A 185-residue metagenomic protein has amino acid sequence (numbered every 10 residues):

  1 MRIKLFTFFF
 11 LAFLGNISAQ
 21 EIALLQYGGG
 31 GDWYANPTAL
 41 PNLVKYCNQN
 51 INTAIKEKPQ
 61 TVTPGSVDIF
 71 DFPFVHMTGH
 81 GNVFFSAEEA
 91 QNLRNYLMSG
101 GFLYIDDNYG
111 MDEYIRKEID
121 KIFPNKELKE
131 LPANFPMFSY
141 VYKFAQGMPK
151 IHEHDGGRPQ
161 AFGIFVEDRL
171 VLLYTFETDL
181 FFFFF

Functional and structural regions predicted by a protein language model:
I3-G15: Sec-dependent N-terminal signal peptides
S18-F74, T78-G81, D179-L180, F184-F185: Aromatic-Pro/Gly-enriched surface loop or interdomain linker that acts as a lid/target-recognition segment
Q20-E21, Q26-G30, T38-A39, D112-F185: An acidic, glycine-rich "communication" segment
I22, F74-E113: Short alpha-beta junction capping motif
T38-N42, Y46, E88, N92 (+1 more regions): Extracytoplasmic/secreted proteins, especially bacterial periplasmic and envelope-associated proteins
Y46-A54, T78, N95-S99, E118-K126: Structured segments of extracytoplasmic/periplasmic soluble domains in secreted or envelope-associated proteins
A54-T63, I105-N108, K126-A133: Surface-exposed patches in mature extracellular/periplasmic domains of secreted proteins
E57-P64, G81, S86-N92, G156-Q160: Alpha-helical scaffolding within the catalytic cores of extracellular/periplasmic polymer-degrading hydrolases
